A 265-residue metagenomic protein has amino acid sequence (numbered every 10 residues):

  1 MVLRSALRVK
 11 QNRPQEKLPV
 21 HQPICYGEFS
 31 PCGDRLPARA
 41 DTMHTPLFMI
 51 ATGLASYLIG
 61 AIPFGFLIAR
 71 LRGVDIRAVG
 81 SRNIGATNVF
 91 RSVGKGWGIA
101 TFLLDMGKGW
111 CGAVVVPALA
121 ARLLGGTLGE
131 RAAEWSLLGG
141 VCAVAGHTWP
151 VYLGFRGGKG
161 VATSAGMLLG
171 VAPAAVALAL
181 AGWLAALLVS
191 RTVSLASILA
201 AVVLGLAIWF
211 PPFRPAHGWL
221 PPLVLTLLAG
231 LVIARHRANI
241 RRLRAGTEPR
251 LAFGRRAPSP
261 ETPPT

Functional and structural regions predicted by a protein language model:
D41-A51, V114-L138, L169-V176, F210-P222: Helix-coil boundary and interhelical linker segments in multi-pass alpha-helical membrane proteins
F48-L71: N-terminal signal-anchor transmembrane alpha helix
F66-G98, R241-T265: Cytosolic, membrane-interface loops and tails of multi-pass inner-membrane proteins
D75-A86, Y152-A165, T192-A200: Short, non-helical or kinked segments that cap or interrupt transmembrane helices
F90-K95, V116-A120, C142, G160-S190 (+1 more regions): Interfacial segments of multi-pass membrane proteins
R91-P117: Multi-pass membrane catalytic core of lipid/isoprenoid biosynthesis enzymes
A177, V193-A201, A216-L228: Loop-to-transmembrane alpha-helix initiation sites
